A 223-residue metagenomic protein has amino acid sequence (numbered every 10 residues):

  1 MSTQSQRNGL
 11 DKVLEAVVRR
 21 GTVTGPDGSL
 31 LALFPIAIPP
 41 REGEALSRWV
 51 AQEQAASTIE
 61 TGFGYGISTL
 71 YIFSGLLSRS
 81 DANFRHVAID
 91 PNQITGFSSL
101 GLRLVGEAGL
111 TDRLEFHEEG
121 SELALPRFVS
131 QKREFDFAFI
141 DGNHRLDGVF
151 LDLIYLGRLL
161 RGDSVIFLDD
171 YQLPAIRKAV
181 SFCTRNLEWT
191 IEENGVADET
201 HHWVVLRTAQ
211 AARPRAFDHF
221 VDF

Functional and structural regions predicted by a protein language model:
M1-I38, Q52: Rossmann-like AdoMet
S29-A32, I36, P40-F223: S-adenosylmethionine/decaboxylated-SAM
